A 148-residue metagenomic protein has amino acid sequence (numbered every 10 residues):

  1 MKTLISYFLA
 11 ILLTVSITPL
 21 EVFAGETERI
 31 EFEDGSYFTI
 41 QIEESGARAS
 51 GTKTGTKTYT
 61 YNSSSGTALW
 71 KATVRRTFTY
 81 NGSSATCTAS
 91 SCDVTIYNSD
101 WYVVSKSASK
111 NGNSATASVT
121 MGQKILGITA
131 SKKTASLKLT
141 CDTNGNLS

Functional and structural regions predicted by a protein language model:
M1-T67: N-terminal prepro-regions of secreted/extracellular proteins
E44-S148: Mature secreted bioactive peptide module from preproproteins
